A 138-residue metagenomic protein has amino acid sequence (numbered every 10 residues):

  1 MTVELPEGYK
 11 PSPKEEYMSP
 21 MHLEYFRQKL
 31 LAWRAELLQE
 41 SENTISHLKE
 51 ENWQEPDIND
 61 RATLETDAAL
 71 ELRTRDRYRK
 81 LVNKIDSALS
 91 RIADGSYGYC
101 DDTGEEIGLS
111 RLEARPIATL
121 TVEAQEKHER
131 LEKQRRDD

Functional and structural regions predicted by a protein language model:
M1-D94, L131-E132, D137-D138: Interaction interfaces in information-processing and related assembly proteins
Y25, D102, P116: Amphipathic alpha-helical recognition patches that constitute DNA-binding helices
L30, G104, Q125: Cys/His-coordinated zinc-binding microdomains
R79, Y97, A118: Residues immediately within or flanking Cys/His clusters that coordinate Zn2+ in small zinc-binding modules
C100-T103, T121: Short cysteine-rich clusters marking metal-coordination/redox-active sites
I107-G108, E129: Short functional micro-motifs and their immediate structural scaffolds
S110-A114: Short Cys/His-rich "knuckle" micro-motifs
A118-Q125: Cysteine-rich micro-motifs
